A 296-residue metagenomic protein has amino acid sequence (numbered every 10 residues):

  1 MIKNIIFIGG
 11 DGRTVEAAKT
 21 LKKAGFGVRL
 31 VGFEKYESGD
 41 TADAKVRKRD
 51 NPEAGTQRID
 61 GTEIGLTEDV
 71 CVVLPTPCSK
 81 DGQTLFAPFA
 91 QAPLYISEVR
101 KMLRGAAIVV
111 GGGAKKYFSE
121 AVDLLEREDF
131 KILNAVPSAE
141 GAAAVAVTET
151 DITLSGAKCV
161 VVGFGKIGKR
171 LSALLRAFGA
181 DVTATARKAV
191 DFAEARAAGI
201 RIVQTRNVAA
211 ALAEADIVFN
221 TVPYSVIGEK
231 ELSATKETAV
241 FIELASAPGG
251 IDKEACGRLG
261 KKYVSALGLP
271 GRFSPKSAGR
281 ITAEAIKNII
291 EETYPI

Functional and structural regions predicted by a protein language model:
I2-N4, A106, S155-K158, T238: Phosphate-coordination loops involved in phosphoryl transfer and adenosine-cofactor binding
I5-V15, L21, S155-L175: Glycine-rich adenosine-cofactor-binding loop
D11, E34, G113-K115, R187-K188 (+1 more regions): Residues in the short beta-alpha loop(s) of Rossmann-like NAD(P)-binding domains
G25-D40, F178-A198: NAD(P)-binding Rossmann-fold cofactor-contacting core
D40-N51, G55-D69, G199-E214: Short acidic low-complexity segments
V73-G156, A285: Glycine/serine-rich phosphate-binding loop and adjoining beta1-alpha1 elements at the start of nucleotide-handling
P77-D81, L94-M102, A195-G271: Rossmann-like adenosine-cofactor binding region
G113-D123, A245-I289: Rossmann-fold NAD(P)-binding glycine/threonine-rich loop
